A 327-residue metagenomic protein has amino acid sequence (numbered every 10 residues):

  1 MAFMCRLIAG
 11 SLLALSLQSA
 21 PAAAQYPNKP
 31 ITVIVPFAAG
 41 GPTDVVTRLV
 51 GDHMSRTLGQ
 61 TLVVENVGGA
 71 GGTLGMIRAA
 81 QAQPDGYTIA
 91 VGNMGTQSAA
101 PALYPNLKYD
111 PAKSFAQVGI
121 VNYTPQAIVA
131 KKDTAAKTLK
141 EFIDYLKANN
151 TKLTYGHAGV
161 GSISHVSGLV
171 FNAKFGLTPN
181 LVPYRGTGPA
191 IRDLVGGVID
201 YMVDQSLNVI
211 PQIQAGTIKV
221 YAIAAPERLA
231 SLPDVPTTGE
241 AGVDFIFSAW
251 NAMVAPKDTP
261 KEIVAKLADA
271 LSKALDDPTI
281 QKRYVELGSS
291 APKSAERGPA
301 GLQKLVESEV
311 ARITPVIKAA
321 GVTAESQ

Functional and structural regions predicted by a protein language model:
M1-M4: N-terminal secretory signal peptides that target proteins for export/translocation
L7-L15: Sec-dependent N-terminal signal peptides
L17-P21: N-terminal signal peptide c-region/cleavage motif recognized by signal peptidases
A23-K113, K152, G176-Q205, Q212 (+2 more regions): N-terminal (or domain-start) structured segment
N28-P30, K261-Q327: An extracytoplasmic/periplasmic, membrane-proximal ligand-sensing/linker region
I31-V33, G40, T47, V64 (+12 more regions): Residue-level signal for nonpolar/aromatic packing positions in well-ordered secondary structure
Q81-Y87, A102-P189, E240-V243, W250-R283: Hinge/capping helix and adjacent helix->loop/strand transition within the periplasmic-binding protein
D110-I120, T178-V182, D200-Y201, I210-I246 (+1 more regions): Short beta-strand->loop
